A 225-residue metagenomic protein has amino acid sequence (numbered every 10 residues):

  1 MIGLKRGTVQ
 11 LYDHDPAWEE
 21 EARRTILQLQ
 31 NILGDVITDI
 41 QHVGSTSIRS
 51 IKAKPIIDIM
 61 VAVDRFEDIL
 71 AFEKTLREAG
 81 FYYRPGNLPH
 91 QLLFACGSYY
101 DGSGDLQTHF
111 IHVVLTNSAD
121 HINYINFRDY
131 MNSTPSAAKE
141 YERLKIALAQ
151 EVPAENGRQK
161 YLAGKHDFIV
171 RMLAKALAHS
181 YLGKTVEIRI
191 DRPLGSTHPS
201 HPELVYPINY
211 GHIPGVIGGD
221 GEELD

Functional and structural regions predicted by a protein language model:
M1-K5, S50-K54, D105, H121: Short, flexible turn/loop "capping" segments at secondary-structure junctions
M1-Q41, V170-A174, A178-H179: Helical scaffold of the NTase/Pol beta-like nucleotidyltransferase catalytic core
H14, R24, Q41-I48, K52 (+1 more regions): Charge-rich, low-complexity N-terminal segments
L29-L70, P193-G195: Active-site nucleotide-donor binding segment shared across nucleotidyl transfer reactions
A71-A79: Short amphipathic alpha-helices in soluble, non-transmembrane regions that often serve as interface/regulatory elements
F81-N117: Conserved catalytic core of two-metal-ion nucleotidyltransferases
A119-A178: Catalytic cores of NTP-dependent nucleotidyl/adenyl transfer enzymes across multiple folds
L173-D225: Feature detects long, helix-prone N-terminal segments enriched in hydrophobes
